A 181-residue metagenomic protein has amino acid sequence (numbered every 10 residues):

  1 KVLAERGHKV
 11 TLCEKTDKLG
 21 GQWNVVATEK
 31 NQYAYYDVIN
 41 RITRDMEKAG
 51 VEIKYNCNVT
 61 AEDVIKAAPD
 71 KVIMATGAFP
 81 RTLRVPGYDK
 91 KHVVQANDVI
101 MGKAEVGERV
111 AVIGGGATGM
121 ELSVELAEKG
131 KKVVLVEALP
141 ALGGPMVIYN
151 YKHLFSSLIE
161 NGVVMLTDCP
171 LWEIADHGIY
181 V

Functional and structural regions predicted by a protein language model:
K1-L12, A117-A127: N-terminal Rossmann-like FAD-binding beta1-loop-alpha1 element of flavoenzymes
K1-R6, G21, V25, K30-Y33: Extended interfacial segments that mediate partner engagement and assembly in macromolecular machines
K1-V2, N24-V25, R84-Y88, S123-E125 (+1 more regions): Short amphipathic alpha-helical segments
A4, K30-V38, G114, T118 (+2 more regions): Catalytic cores of large soluble enzymes that bind and process phosphate-bearing ligands
R6-Q22, K129-G143: Glycine-rich FAD pyrophosphate-binding loop
Q22-W23, F79, G116-A117, E121: Gly/Ser/Thr-rich beta-alpha loop segments that engage phosphate groups in nucleotides
Y36-T82, Y88-E108, E128-V181: A Rossmann-like FAD-binding core segment of flavoenzymes
V106-G116: Beta1/beta-strand and adjacent pyrophosphate-binding region of the FAD-binding site in flavoprotein oxidoreductases
